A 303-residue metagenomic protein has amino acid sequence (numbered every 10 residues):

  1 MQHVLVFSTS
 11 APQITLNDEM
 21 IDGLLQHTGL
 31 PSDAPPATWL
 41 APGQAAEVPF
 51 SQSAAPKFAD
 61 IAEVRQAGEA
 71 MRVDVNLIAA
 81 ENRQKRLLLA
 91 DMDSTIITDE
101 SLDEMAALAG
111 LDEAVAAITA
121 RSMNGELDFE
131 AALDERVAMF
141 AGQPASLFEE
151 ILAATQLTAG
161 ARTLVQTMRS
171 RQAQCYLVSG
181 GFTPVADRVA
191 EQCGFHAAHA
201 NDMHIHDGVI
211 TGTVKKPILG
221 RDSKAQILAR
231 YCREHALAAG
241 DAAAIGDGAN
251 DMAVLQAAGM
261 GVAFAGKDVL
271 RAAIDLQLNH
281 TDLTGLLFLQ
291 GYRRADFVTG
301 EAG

Functional and structural regions predicted by a protein language model:
M1-A90, A295-G303: Non-catalytic pre-domain segments flanking phosphatase-related domains
M20-G23, A59, E63, A114-A117 (+5 more regions): Exposed alpha-helical structural elements
I21, L25, I61-R65, T119 (+4 more regions): A generic alpha-helix structural signal
D33-F50, L77-R83, T95-M203, D222 (+1 more regions): Alpha-helical substrate-recognition element adjacent to the catalytic core
R86-L88, A120, A242: Residue-level marker of motif borders
R86-S101, N250, L255: Asp-based phosphoryl-transfer active-site loop
G142-Q143, L147-G303: C-terminal cap/substrate-recognition subdomain and adjoining C-terminal extension of metal-dependent phosphatase-like
